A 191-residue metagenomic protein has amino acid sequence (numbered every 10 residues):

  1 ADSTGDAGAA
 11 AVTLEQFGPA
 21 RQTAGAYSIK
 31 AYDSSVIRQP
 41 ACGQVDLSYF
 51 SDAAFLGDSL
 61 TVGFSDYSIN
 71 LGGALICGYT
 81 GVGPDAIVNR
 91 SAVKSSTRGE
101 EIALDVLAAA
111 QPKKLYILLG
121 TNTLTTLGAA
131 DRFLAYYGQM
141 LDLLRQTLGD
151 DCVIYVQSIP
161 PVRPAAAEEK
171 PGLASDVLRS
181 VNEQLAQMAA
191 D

Functional and structural regions predicted by a protein language model:
A1-A54, T61, S65-D66: N-terminal secretory targeting modules
C42-A135: Conserved SGNH/GDSL esterase-like catalytic core that processes O-acyl groups on lipids and polysaccharides
L118, Q157-S158: Alpha/beta-hydrolase-fold catalytic nucleophile elbow
T123, P160-R163: Active-site-proximal loop/turn and secondary-structure-junction residues that shape catalytic pockets, frequently
A130-M140, L178-R179: Charged helix-capping and loop-helix junction motifs
L141-R145: Surface-exposed amphipathic alpha-helices with a cationic face
L148-V153: A short helix->loop->beta-strand "cap" motif at the edges of active sites that frequently abuts
R163-D191: Substrate-gating cap/lid alpha-helix
